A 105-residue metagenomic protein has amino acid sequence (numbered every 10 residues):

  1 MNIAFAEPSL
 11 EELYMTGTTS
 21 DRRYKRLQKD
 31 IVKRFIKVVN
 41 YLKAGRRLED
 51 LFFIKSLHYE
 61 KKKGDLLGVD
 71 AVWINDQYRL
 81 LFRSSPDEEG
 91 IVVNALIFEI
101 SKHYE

Functional and structural regions predicted by a protein language model:
M1, H58, L96, I100: Glycine-rich, flexible loop/turn motifs
M1-N40: Arg/Lys-rich, positively charged N-terminal/basic patches that mediate binding to nucleic acids
A6, I31, F35-V38, H58 (+3 more regions): Amphipathic alpha-helical interface surfaces
R46-D70: A short, surface-exposed loop/turn module that caps and links secondary-structure elements
K63-D65, D70-E105: Enriched for short, Lys/Arg-rich terminal
